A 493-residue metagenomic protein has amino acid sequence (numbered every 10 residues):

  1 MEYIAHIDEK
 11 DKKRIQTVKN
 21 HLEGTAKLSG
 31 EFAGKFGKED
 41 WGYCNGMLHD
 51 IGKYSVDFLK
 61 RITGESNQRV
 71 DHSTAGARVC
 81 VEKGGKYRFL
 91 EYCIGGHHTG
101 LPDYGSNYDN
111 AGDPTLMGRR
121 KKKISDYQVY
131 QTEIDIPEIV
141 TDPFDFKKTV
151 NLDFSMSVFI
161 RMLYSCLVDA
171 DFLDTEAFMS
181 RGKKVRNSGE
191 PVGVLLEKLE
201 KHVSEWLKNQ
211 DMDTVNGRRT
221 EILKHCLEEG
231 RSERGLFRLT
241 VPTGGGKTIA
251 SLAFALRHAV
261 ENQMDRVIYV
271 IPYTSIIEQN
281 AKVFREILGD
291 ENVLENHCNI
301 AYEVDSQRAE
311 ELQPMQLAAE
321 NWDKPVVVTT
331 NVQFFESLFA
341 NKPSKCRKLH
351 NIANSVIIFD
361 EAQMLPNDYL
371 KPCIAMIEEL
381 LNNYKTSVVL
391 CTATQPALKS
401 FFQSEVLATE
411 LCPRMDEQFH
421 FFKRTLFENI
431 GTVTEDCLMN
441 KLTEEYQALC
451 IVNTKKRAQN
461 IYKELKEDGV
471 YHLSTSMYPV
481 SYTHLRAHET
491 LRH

Functional and structural regions predicted by a protein language model:
E2-K198: Accessory nucleic-acid engagement/destabilization modules that flank
R234-F254: Walker A/P-loop
R266-E286: Conserved Walker A/P-loop ATP-binding site and its immediately adjacent core in helicase/helicase-like ATPase domains
I276, E445-E464: Conserved strand-helix element at the start of the C-terminal RecA-like helicase core
E291-E336: Inter-Walker segment of RecA-like/P-loop motor cores
L365-M415: Post-DEXD/H (motif II) to motif III coupling segment of the RecA-like Helicase ATP-binding lobe
Q395-K441: Interdomain hinge/linker at the junction between the two RecA-like core domains of SF2 helicases
T483-H493: Conserved small/polar residues in nucleotide/adenosyl-binding loops
